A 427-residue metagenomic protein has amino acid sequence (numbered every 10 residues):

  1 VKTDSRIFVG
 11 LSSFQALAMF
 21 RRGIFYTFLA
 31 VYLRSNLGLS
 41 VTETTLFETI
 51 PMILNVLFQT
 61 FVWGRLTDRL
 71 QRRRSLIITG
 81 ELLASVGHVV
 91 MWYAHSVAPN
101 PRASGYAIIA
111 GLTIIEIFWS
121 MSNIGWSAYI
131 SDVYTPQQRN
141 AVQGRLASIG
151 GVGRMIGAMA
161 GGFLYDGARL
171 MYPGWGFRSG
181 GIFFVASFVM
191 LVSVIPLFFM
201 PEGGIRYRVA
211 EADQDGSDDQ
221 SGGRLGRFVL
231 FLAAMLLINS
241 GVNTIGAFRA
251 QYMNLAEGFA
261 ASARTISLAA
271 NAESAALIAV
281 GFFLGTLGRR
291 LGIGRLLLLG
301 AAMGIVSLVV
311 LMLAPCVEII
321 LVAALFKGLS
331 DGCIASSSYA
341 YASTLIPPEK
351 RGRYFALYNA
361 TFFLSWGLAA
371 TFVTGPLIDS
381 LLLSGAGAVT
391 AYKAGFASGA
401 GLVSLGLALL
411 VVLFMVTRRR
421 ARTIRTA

Functional and structural regions predicted by a protein language model:
V1-S5, E202-A233, A427: Juxtamembrane intracellular "pre-TM" segments in multi-pass secondary transporters
V1-V56, R227-A263, S267, T371: Helix-loop boundary and gating motifs at the non-cytosolic
A16, G87, P101-S122, L236 (+1 more regions): Hydrophobic core of transmembrane alpha-helices in multi-pass small-molecule transporters, especially MFS/SLC-type
L46-R65, N271-F283: Central cavity-lining transmembrane alpha-helices of secondary-active solute carriers, predominantly the Major
F58-R72, Y165, V280-I293, I378: Helix-to-loop junctions at the C-terminal end of transmembrane segments in multipass secondary transporters
R73, D166-F188, I378-S404: A membrane-interface helix-boundary motif in multi-pass transporters
L82-R102, M303-P315: C-terminal ends and interior cores of transmembrane alpha-helices in multi-pass membrane transporters/permeases
Q143-F163, N359-T371: Glycine-rich segments within core transmembrane alpha-helices of 12-TM secondary carriers
